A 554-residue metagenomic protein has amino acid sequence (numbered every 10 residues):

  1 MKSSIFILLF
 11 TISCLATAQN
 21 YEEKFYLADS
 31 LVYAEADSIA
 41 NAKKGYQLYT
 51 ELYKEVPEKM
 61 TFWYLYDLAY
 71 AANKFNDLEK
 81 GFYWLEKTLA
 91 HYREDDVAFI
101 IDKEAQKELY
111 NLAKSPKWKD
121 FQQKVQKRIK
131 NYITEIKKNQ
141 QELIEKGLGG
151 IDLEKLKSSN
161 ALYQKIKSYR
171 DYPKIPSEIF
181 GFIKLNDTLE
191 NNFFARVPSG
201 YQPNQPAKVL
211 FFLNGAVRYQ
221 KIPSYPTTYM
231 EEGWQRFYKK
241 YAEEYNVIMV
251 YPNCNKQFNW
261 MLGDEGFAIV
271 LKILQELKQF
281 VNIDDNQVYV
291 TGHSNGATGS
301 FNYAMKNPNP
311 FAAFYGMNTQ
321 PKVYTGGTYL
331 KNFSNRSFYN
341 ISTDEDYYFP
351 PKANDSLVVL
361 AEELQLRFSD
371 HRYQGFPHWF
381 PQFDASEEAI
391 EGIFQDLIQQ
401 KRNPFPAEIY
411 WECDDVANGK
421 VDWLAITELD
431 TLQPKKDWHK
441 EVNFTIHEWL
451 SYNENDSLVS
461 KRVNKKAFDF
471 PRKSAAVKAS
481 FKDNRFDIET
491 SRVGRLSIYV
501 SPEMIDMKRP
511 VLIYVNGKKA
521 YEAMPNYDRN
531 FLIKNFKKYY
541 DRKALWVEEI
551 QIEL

Functional and structural regions predicted by a protein language model:
E23, L27-S30, A34, A113 (+2 more regions): A domain-start/cap signature at the N-terminus of enzymes
E35-Y49: Helix-turn-helix repeat elements of alpha-solenoid scaffolds
Q123-I151, L364-R367, G375-P377, P381-L554: Alpha/beta-hydrolase-fold serine-hydrolase catalytic core, especially in secreted/extracellular enzymes
S199-Q205, N259-S294: Gly/Ser-rich "nucleophile elbow"/oxyanion-hole loop immediately N-terminal to the catalytic nucleophile in hydrolases
Q205-R218: Short beta-strand element of the alpha/beta-hydrolase
A216-K272, E276-Q279: Cap/lid segment of the alpha/beta-hydrolase catalytic domain
K278-F280, D285-S334: Primarily recognizes the serine-hydrolase "nucleophile elbow" in alpha/beta-hydrolase and SGNH/GDSL folds
A313, N318-I398: The feature captures the conserved acid-bearing segment of alpha/beta-hydrolase catalytic domains
